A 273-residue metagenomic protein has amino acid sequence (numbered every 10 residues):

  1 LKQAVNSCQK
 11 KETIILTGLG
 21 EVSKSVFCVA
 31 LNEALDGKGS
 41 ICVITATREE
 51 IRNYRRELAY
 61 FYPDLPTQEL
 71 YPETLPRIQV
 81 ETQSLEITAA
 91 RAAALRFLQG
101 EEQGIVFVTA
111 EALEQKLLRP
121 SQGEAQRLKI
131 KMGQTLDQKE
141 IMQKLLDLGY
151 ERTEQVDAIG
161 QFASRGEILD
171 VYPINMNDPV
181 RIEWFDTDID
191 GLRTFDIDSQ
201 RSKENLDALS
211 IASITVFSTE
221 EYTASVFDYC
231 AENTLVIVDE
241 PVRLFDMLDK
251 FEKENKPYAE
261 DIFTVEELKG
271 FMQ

Functional and structural regions predicted by a protein language model:
L1-Q273: ASCE RecA-like P-loop NTPase motor cores that couple ATP hydrolysis to mechanical translocation on nucleic acids
